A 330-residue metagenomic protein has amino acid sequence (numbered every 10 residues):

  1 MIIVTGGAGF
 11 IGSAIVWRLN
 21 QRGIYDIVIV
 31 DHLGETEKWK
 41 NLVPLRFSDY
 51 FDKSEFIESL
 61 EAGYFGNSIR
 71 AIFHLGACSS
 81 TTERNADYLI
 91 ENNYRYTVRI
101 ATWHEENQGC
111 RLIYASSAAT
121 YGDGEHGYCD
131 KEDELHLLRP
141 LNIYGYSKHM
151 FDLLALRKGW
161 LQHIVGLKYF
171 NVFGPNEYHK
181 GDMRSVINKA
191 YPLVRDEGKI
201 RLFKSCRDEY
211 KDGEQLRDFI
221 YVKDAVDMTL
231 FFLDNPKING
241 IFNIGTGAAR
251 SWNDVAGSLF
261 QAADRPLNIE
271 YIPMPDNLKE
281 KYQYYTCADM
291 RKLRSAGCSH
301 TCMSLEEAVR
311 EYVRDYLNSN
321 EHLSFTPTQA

Functional and structural regions predicted by a protein language model:
I2-R22: N-terminal Rossmann NAD(P)H-binding glycine-rich loop of SDR-like oxidoreductase domains
P44, K53-S54, E58-N92, D123: NAD(P)H-binding glycine-rich loop region in Rossmannoid oxidoreductase-like domains and their noncatalytic homologs
A71-H74, R99-L141: Conserved Rossmann-fold NAD(P)-dependent oxidoreductase catalytic core, especially the SDR/UDP-sugar
E106, H126, R139-F170, P192-R195: Active-site Tyr-X1-5-Lys
S116-S117, L153-Y178, N188, I200-D208: Conserved beta-loop-beta element that borders a ligand/cofactor-binding pocket
H149, V172-N188, R207, K211-R217 (+4 more regions): Glycine/proline-rich active-site loop of Rossmann-fold NAD(P)-dependent oxidoreductases
A190, D196, M228-L278, L323 (+1 more regions): Mid/C-terminal beta-alpha module of Rossmann-like enzyme folds, strongest in SDR-family dehydrogenases/epimerases
M303-A330: Amphipathic terminal alpha-helices
